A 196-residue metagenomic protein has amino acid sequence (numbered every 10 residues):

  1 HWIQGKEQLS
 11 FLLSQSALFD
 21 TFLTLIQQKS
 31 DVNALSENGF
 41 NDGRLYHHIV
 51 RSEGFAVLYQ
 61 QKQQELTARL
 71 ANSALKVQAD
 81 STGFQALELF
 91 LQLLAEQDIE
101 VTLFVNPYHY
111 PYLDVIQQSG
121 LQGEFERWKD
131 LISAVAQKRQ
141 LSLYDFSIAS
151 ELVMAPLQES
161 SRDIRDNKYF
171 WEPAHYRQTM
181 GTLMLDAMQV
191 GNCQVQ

Functional and structural regions predicted by a protein language model:
H1-Q97, C193: Secreted/periplasmic serine-hydrolase-like ester/acetyl group-modifying domain
Q63-T67, N106-H109, L157-R162: Short amphipathic alpha-helical segments, especially helix-boundary/capping motifs
S73-D80, I116-L121, F170-W171: Second-shell loop/turn segments in exported
D80-E88, L121-I132: Well-ordered, non-membrane alpha-helical segments in soluble/globular domains
L94-S119, D145, E151: Active-site segments of SGNH/GDSL-like serine hydrolases that catalyze O-acetyl group transfer/hydrolysis on lipids
L103-Y108, Y112, W128, F170 (+1 more regions): Long, contiguous hydrophobic alpha-helical segments, chiefly transmembrane helices and signal peptides
G123, K129-Q196: C-terminal regions of proteins
